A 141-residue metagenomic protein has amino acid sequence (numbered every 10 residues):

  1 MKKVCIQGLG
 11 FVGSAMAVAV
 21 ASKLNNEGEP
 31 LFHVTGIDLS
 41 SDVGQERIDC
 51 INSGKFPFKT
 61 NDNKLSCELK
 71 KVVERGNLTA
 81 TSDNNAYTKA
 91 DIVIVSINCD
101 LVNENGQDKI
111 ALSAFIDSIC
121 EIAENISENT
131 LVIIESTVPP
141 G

Functional and structural regions predicted by a protein language model:
M1-G141: Structural/interface elements that position substrates and couple domains in central-metabolism enzymes
